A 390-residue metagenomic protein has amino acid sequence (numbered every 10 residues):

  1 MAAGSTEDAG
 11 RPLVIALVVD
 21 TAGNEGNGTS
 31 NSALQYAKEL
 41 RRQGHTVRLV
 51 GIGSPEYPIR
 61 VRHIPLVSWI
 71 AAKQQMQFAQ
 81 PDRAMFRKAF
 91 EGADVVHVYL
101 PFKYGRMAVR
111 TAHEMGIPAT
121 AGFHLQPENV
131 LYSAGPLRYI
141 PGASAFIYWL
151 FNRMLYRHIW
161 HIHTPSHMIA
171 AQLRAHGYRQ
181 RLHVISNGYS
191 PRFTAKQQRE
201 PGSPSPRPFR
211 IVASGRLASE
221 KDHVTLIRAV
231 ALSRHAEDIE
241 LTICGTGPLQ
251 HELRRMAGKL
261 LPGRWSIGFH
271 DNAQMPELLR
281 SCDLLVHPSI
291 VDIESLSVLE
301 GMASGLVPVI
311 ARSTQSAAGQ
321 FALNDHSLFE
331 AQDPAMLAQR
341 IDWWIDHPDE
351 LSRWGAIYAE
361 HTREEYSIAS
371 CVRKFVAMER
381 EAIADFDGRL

Functional and structural regions predicted by a protein language model:
A16, G202-L232, T242: Conserved donor-binding/catalytic core segment of Leloir-type glycosyltransferases
F90, F269-H270, E277-C282: Short alpha-helical donor nucleotide-sugar binding micro-motif in glycosyltransferases
P101, I290: Aromatic "clamp/platform" in nucleotide-sugar-dependent glycosyltransferases that forms part of the donor/acceptor
E114, Q126, A143-H161, H176: Membrane-proximal helix-turn-helix segments that form the acceptor-binding/catalytic region of lipid-linked
M168, G188: Carbohydrate-associated surface elements
H251-A273: Nucleotide-activated donor-binding/catalytic signature segment of Leloir-type glycosyltransferases, i.e., the conserved
V307-A311: Short hydrophobic beta-strand element within catalytic cores of glycosyltransferases and related nucleotide-activated
L323-A335, W343-P348: Conserved acidic donor-binding segment of nucleotide-sugar-dependent glycosyltransferases
